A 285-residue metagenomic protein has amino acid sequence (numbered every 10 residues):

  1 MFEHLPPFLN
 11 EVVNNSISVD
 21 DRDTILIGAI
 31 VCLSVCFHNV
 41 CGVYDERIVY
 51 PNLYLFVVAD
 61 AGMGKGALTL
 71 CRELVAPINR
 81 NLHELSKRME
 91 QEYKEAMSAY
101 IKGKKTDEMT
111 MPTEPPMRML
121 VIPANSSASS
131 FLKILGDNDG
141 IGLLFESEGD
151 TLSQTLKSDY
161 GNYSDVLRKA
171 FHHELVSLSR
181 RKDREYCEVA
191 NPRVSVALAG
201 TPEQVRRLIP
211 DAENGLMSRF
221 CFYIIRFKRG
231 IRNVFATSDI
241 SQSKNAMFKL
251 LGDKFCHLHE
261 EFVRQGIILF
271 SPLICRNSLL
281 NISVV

Functional and structural regions predicted by a protein language model:
M1-V285: Phosphate-handling catalytic cores of nucleic-acid transaction enzymes
